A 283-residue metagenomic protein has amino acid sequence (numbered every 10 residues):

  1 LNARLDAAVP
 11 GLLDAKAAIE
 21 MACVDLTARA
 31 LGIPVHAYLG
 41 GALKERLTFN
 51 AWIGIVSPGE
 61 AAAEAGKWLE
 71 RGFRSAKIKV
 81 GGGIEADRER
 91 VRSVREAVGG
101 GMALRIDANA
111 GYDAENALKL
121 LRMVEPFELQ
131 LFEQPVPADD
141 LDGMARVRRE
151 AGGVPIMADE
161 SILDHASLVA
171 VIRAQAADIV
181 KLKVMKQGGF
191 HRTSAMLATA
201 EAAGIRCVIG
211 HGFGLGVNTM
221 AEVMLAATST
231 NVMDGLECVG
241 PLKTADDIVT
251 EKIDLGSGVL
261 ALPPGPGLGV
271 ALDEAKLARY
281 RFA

Functional and structural regions predicted by a protein language model:
L1, V35-H36, L131-P135, H211-G212 (+1 more regions): Flexible, glycine/charged-enriched surface loops at secondary-structure junctions
L1-A30: Metal- or metallocofactor-binding catalytic centers and their adjacent structured scaffolds across diverse enzyme
D25-R29, A198-E201, V223-A227: Short glycine/serine- and small hydrophobic-enriched flexible loop segments
A30-V56, R90, A97-G101: N-terminal small/glycine-rich loop or linker at the start of catalytic domains across soluble metabolic enzymes
A42-R74, K79-G83: Glycine-rich active-site/cofactor-binding loop and its immediate structural neighborhood
I78-N218, D246, L255: Catalytic core of soluble alpha/beta enzymes
A174, G212-A283: Flexible C-terminal active-site loop/helix
